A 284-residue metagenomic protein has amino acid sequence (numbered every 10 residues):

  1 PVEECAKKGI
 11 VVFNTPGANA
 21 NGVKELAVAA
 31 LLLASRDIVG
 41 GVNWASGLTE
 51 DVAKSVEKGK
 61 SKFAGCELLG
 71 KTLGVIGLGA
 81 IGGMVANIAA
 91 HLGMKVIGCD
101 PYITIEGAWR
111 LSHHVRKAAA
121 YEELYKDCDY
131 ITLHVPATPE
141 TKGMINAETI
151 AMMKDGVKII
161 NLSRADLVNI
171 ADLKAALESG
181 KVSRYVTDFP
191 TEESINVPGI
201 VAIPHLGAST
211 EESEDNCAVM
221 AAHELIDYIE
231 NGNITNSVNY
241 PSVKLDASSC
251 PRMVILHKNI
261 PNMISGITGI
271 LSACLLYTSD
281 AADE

Functional and structural regions predicted by a protein language model:
P1-F13, K126, N146-E148, N169 (+1 more regions): An N-terminal-biased, well-structured beta-alpha scaffold segment characteristic of Rossmann-like dinucleotide-binding
K8, P16-T72, N236-V238: Phosphate-binding beta-alpha-beta segment of Rossmann-like dinucleotide-binding domains, i.e., the NAD(P)
V12, D155-A247, K258: Rossmann-like dinucleotide-binding domain for NAD(H)/NADP(H)
K24-N43, N87-M94, V219-N233, T268 (+1 more regions): Oxidoreductase and adenylate-handling cofactor-binding alpha/beta cores
L78-G79: Glycine-rich Rossmann-fold phosphate-binding loop(s) that bind the pyrophosphate of adenine dinucleotide cofactors
G82-G83: N-terminal Rossmann-fold NAD(P) dinucleotide-binding loop
P101-S194, S209: Rossmann-like adenosine-cofactor binding region
Y277-E284: Conserved small/polar residues in nucleotide/adenosyl-binding loops
